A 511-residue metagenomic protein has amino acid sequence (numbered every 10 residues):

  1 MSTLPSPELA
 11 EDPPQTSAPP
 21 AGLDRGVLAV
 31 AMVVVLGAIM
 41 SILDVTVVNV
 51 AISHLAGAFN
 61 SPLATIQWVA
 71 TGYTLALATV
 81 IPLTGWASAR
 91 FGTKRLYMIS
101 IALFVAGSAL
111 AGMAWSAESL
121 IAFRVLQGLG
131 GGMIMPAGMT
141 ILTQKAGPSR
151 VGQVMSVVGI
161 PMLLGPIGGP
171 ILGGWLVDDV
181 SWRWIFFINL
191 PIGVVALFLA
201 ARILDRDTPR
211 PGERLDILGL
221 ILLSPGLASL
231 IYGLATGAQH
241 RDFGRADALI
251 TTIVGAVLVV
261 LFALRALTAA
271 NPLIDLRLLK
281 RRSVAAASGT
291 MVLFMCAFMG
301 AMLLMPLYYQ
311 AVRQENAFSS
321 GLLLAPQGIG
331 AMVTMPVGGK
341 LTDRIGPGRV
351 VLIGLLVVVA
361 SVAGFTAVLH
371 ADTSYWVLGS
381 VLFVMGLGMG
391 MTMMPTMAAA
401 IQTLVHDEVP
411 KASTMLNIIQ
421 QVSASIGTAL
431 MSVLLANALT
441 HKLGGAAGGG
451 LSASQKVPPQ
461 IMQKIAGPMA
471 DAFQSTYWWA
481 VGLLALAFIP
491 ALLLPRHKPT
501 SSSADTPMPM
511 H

Functional and structural regions predicted by a protein language model:
T3, P7-A18, A51, V195 (+2 more regions): Hydrophobic transmembrane architecture of multi-pass small-molecule transporters
G26-L83, S119-L120, P136, G159 (+6 more regions): Transmembrane core module of solute transporters
A38, I101, V105-S108, F123-R124 (+6 more regions): A generic transmembrane-helix signature of 12-TM secondary carrier transporters
T74, I81-G219, L223, R245 (+1 more regions): Helix-loop-helix hairpins in multi-pass membrane proteins, especially solute transporters
V157-P161, T290, M415-Q420: Hydrophobic alpha-helical segments of secondary membrane carriers
P191-T208, S224-T236, V254-T268, A487-P495: C-terminal membrane-cytosol helix-exit motif in multi-pass small-molecule transporters
